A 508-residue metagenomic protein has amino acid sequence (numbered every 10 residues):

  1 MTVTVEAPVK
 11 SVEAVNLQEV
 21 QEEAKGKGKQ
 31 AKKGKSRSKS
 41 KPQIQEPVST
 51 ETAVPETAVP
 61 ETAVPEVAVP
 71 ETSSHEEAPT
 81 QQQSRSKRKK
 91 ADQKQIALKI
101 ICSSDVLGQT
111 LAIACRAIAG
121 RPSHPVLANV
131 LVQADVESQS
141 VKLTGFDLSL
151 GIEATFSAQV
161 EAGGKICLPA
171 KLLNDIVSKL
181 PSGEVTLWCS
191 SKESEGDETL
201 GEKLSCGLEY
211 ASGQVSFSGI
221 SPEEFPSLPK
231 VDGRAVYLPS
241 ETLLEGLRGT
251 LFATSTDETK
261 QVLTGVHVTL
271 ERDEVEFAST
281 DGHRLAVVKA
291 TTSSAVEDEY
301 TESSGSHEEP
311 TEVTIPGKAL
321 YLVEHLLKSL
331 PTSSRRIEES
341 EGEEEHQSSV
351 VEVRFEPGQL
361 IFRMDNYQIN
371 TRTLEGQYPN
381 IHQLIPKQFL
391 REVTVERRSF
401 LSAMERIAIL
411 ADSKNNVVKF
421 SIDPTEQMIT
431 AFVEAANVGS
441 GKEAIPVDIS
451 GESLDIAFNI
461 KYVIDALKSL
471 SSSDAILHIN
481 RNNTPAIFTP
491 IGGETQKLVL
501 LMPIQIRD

Functional and structural regions predicted by a protein language model:
T2-K33, K39-D508: Structural preference for solvent-exposed beta-strand-turn elements and adjacent flexible terminal/loop segments within
